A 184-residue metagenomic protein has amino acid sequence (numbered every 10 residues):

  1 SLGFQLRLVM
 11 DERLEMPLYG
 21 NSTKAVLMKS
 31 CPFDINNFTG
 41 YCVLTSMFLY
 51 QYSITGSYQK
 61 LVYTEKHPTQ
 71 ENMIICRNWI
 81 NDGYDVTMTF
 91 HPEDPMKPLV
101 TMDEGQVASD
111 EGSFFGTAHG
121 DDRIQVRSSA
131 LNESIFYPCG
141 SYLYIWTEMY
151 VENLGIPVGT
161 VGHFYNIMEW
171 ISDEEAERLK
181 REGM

Functional and structural regions predicted by a protein language model:
S1-L2, Y137: Surface-exposed, short loops/turns at beta-strand junctions within beta-sandwich domains
G3-V9: Extracellular recognition modules
L8, M16-M184: Ser/Thr/Gly/Pro-rich, low-complexity flexible regions
